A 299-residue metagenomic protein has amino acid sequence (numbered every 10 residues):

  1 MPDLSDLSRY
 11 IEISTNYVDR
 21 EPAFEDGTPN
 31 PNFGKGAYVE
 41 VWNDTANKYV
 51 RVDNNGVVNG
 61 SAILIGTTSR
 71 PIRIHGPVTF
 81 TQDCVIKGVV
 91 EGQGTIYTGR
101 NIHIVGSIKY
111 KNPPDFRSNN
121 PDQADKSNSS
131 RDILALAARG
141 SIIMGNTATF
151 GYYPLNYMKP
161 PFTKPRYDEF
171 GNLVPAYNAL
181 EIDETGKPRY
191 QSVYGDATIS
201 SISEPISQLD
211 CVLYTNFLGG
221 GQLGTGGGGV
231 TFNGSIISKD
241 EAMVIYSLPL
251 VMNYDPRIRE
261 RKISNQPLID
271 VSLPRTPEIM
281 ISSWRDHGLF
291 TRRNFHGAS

Functional and structural regions predicted by a protein language model:
M1-A23, S107-S299: Predominantly polar beta-repeat domains that present long G/T/S/D/N-rich surfaces used to bind, process, or adhere
M1-S69: Long, low-complexity, polar/charged, intrinsically disordered or flexibly structured peripheral segments
A23, N32, W42, N54-A62 (+7 more regions): Short amphipathic alpha-helical surface micro-motifs
F24, P31-F33, D53, V57 (+11 more regions): Generic detector of intrinsically disordered, low-complexity, polar/charged segments
N30, A37-V39, N59, T79 (+5 more regions): Polar low-complexity intrinsically disordered regions enriched in Ser/Thr and small residues
Y49, N55, S61, S69-P71 (+12 more regions): Detector for repetitive beta-architecture
